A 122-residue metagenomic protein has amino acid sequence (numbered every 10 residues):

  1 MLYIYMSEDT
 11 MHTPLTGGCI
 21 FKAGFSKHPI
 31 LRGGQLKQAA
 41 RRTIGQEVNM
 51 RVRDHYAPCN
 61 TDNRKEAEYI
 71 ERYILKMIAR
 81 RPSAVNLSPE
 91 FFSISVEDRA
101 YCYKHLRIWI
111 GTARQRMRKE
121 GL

Functional and structural regions predicted by a protein language model:
M1-L122: Non-catalytic accessory segments flanking enzymatic or RNA/DNA-binding domains
